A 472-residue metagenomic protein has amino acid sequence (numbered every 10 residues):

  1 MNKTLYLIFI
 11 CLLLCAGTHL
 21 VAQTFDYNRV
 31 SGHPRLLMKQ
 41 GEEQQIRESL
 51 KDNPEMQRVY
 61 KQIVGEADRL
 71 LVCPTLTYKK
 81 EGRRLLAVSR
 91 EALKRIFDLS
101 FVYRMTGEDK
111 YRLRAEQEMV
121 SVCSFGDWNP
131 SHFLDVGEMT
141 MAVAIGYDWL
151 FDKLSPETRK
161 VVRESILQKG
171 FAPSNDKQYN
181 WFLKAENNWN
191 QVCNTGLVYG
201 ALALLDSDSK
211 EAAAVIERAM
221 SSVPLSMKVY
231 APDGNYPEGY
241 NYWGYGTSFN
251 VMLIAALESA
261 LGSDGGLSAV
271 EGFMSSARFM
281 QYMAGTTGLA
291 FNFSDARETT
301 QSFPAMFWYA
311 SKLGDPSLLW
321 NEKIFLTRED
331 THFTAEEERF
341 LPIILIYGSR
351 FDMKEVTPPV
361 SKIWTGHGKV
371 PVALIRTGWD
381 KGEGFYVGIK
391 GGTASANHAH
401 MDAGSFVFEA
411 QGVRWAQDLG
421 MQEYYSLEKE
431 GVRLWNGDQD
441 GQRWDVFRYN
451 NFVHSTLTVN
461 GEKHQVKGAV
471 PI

Functional and structural regions predicted by a protein language model:
M1-T24: Bacterial Sec-dependent N-terminal signal peptides
L7-I10, A142, F279, T456 (+1 more regions): Generic recognition of well-ordered alpha-helical segments
Y27, R35-K51, E55-L289, A296-R297: Aromatic-lined, polymer-binding surfaces characteristic of secreted/periplasmic polysaccharide-degrading enzymes
G32, D135, M139, C193 (+6 more regions): Residues that flank catalytic or metal-binding motifs in active/ligand-binding sites
H33, G41, P54, G288 (+3 more regions): Sequence-level motif detector for i,i+2 pairs with an aromatic at +2
P54, K61-G65, R69, C73 (+19 more regions): Mature, folded catalytic cores of secreted/periplasmic enzymes
D264-R339: C-terminal, helix-dominated tail/subdomain
T331-I472: Catalytic and substrate-binding regions of extracellular carbohydrate-active enzymes, especially polysaccharide lyases
